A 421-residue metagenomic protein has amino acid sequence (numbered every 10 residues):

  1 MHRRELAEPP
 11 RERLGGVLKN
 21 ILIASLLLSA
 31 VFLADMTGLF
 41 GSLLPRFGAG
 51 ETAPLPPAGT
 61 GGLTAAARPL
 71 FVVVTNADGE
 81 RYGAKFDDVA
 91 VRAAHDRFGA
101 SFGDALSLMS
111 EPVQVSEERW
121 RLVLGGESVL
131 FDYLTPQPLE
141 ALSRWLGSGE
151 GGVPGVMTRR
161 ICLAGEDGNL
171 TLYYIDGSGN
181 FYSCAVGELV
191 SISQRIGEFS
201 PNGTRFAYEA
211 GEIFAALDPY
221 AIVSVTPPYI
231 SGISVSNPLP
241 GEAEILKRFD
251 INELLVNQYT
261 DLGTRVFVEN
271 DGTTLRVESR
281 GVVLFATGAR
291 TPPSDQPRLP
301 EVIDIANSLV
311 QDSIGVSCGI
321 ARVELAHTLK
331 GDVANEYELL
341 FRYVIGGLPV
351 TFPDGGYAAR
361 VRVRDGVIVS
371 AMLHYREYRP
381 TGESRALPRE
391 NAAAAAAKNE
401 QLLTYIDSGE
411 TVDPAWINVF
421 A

Functional and structural regions predicted by a protein language model:
H2-R11, I21-I23, L27-E301, L309: Preferential activation on post-signal-peptide N-terminal prodomains/segments of secreted or lumenal proteins
P10-G38, R364-L373, R379-A421: C-terminal amphipathic "assembly/sorting" segment characterized by alternating charged and hydrophobic residues
R144, V153-P154, R159-A164, N169 (+5 more regions): Exposed beta-strand-loop-beta-strand "reactive/processing" segments of non-cytosolic proteins
E188-S191, G347, P388-N391: Helix N-terminus capping/helix-initiation residues
G281-L329, R364-L402: Long, charged/polar, surface-exposed segments that mediate recognition or autoinhibition
